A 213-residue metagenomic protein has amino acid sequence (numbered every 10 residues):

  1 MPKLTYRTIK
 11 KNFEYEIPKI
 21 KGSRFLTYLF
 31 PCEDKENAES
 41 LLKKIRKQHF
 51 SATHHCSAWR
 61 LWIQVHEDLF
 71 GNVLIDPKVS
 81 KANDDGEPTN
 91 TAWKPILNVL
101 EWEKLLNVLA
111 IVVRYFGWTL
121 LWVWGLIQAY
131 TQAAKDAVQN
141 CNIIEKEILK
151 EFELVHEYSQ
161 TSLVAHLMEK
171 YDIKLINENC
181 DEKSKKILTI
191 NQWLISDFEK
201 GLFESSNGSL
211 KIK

Functional and structural regions predicted by a protein language model:
M1-T91, K211-K213: C-terminal regulatory domains involved in ligand/effector binding and gene-expression control
L106-G117: Glycine- and acidic-rich phosphate- and metal-coordinating loops
G125-I127: Conserved structured catalytic cores and adjacent interaction surfaces of nucleotide-binding/hydrolyzing enzymes
I143-Y158: Short glycine-/aliphatic-rich beta-strand segments at the starts of folded cytosolic domains
L154-I173: Short amphipathic alpha-helix segments
V164-K170, D197-S206: Short amphipathic alpha-helices in soluble, non-transmembrane regions that often serve as interface/regulatory elements
L175-C180, S206-K213: Conserved short beta-strand edge segments in small beta-sheet-based binding/regulatory domains
L188-I195: Terminal, non-globular segments
